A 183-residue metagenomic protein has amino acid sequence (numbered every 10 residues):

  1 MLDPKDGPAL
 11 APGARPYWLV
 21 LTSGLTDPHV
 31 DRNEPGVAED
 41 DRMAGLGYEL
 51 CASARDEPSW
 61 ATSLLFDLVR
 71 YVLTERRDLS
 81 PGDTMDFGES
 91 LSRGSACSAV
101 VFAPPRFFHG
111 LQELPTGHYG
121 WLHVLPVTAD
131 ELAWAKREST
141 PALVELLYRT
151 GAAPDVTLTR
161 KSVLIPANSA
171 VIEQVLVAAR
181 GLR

Functional and structural regions predicted by a protein language model:
M1-R183: Acidic, proline/glycine-rich low-complexity IDRs
